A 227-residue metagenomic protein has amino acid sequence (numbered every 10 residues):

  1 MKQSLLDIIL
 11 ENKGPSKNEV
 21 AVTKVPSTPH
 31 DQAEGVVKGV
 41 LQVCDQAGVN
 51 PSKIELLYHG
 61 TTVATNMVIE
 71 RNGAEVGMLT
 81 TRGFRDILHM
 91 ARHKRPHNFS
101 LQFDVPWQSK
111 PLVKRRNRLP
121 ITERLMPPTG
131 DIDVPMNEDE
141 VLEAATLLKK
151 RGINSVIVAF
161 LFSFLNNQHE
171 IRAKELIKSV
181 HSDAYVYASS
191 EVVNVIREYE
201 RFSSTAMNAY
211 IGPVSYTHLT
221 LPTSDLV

Functional and structural regions predicted by a protein language model:
M1-G77, V134-S155, E170-S189, P213: N-terminal glycine/serine-rich phosphate-binding loop of ATP-dependent small-molecule kinases, especially carbohydrate
S16-T23, L112-I132, E198-A206: Gly-rich Lys/Arg/Thr-decorated short loops/hinges at beta-loop-alpha junctions or inter-strand turns that position
A74-G130, S189-V193: Active-site phosphate-binding/coordination module
A159-H169: Glycine-rich phosphate-binding loops at beta-strand->alpha-helix junctions
H181-T205: Conserved phosphate-binding/catalytic loops in two-lobed NTP-binding clefts
S203-Y216: A polyampholytic, Gly/Pro-enriched intrinsically disordered region
T217-T223: Conserved small/polar residues in nucleotide/adenosyl-binding loops
